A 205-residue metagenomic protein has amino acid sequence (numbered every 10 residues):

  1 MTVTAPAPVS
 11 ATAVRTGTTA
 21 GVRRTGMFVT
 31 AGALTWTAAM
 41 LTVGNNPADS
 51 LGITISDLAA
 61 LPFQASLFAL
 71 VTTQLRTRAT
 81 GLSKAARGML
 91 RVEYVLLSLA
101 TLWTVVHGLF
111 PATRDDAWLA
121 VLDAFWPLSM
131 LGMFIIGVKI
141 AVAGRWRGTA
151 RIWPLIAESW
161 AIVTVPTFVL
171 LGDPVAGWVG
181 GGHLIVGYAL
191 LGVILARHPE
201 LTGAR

Functional and structural regions predicted by a protein language model:
T2-R205: Hydrophobic, aromatic-enriched alpha-helical segments typical of multi-pass transmembrane helices
